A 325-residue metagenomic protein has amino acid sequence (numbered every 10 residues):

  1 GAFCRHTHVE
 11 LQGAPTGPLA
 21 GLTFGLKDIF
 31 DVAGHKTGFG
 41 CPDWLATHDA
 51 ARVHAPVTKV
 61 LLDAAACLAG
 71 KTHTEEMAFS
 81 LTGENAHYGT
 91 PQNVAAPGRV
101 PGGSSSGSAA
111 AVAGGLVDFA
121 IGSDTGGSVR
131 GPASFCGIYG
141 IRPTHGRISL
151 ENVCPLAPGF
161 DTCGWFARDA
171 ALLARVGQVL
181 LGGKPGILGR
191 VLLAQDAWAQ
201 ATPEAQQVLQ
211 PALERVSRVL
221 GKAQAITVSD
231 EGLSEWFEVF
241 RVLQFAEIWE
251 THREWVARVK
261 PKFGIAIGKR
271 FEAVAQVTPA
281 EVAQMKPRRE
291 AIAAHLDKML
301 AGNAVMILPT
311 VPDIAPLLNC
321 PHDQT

Functional and structural regions predicted by a protein language model:
G1-L19, G182-Q324: Amidase signature
G1-V117: Gly/Ser-rich catalytic/binding loops embedded in alpha/beta enzyme cores
L26, L68-H73, I121-S123, A225-T227 (+1 more regions): General beta-strand structural signal in soluble alpha/beta enzymes
L45-H48, A95-A96, F160-A167, A194-E204: Flexible, glycine/proline-enriched loop segments at strand-loop-helix junctions that form or flank small-ligand binding
E76-A78, S128-V129, L233, A315: Generic structural signal for helix capping and beta-alpha/helix-loop junctions
S80-G83, R130-F135, V153, P203-Q206 (+1 more regions): Short acidic, glycine/serine/threonine-rich loops at helix termini
G83-H87, S134-G137, V239-R241, H322-Q324: Short low-complexity, flexible loop/linker segments enriched in glycine and/or proline with clustered acidic
V112-D196: Fold-level recognition of mixed alpha/beta catalytic cores in primary-metabolism enzymes, strongest
